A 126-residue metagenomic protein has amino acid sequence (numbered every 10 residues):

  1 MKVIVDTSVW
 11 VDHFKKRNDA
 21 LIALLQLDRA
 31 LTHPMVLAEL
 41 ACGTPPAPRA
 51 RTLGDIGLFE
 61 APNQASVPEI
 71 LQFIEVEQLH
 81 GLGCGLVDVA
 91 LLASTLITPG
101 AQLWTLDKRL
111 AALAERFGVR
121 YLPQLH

Functional and structural regions predicted by a protein language model:
M1-M35, A41-T52, E60, R120 (+1 more regions): Short, well-structured N-terminal submotif of metal-dependent ribonuclease cores
H13, D19, A61-Q124: Active-site neighborhoods of divalent-metal-dependent phosphate/nucleic-acid chemistry enzymes
M35-V36, I74: Short, histidine-centered active-site or binding-site loop motifs used for metal coordination, general acid-base
V36, P48-R49, S66, L110: Single-residue recognition of alpha-helix capping/boundary positions
P46, D55, F73-V76: Residues within well-ordered alpha-helical secondary structure of globular protein domains
